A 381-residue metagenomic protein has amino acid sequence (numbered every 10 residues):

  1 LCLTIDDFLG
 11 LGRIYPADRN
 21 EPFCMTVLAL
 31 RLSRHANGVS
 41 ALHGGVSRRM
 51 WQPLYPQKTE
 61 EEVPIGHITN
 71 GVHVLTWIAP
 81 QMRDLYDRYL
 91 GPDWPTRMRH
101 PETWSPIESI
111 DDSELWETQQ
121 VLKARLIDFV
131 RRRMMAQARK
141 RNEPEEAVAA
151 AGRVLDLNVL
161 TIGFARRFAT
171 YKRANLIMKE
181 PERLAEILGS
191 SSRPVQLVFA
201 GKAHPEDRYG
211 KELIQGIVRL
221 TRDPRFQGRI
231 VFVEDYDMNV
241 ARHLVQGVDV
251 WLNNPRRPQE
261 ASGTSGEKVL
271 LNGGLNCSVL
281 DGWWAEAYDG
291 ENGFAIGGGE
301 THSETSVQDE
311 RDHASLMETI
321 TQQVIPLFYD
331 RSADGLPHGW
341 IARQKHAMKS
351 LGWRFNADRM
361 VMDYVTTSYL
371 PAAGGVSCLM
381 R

Functional and structural regions predicted by a protein language model:
L1-R381: Catalytic cores of carbohydrate-active enzymes across secretory and cytosolic contexts
